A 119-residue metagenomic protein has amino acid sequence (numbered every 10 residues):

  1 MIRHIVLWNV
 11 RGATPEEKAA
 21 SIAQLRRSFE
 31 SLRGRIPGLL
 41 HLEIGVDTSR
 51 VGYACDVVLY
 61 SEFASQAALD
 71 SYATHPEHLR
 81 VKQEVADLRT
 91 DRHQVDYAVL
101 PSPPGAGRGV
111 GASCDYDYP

Functional and structural regions predicted by a protein language model:
M1-D56, A64-S71, Y97-P119: Short S/T/G/P-rich N-terminal loop/turn motif that feeds into the first structured element of a domain
Q66-V95: C-terminal structural segments of small proteins and small subunits
